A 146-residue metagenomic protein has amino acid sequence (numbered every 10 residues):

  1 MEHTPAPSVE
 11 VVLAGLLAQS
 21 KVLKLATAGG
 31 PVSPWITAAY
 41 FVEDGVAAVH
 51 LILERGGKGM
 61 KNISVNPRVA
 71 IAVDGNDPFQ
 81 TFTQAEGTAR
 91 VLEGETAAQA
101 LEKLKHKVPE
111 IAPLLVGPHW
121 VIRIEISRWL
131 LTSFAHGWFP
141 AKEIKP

Functional and structural regions predicted by a protein language model:
M1-P5, T81-P146: Charged, gly/pro-rich active-site loop segments
M1-V22: Extreme N-terminal tail/first-helix region
V9-L13, K58, I63-N66: Short amphipathic alpha-helical segments
L16-L17, I63, L104: A generic structural signal for nonpolar/aromatic side chains embedded in well-ordered alpha-helices
S20-R55, I63, V69-D74, F82-A85: Short beta-strand segments
T27-G29, V73-N76, I111-P118: A short, aromatic/hydrophobic, helix- or strand-capping loop or linear motif that either lines the entrance/gate
E54-G56, N66-A72, A100-I111: Short acidic (Asp/Glu) patches
G57-G59, P78, G137-F139: Short, surface-exposed beta-strand-loop junctions and turns on beta-sheet-rich folds
